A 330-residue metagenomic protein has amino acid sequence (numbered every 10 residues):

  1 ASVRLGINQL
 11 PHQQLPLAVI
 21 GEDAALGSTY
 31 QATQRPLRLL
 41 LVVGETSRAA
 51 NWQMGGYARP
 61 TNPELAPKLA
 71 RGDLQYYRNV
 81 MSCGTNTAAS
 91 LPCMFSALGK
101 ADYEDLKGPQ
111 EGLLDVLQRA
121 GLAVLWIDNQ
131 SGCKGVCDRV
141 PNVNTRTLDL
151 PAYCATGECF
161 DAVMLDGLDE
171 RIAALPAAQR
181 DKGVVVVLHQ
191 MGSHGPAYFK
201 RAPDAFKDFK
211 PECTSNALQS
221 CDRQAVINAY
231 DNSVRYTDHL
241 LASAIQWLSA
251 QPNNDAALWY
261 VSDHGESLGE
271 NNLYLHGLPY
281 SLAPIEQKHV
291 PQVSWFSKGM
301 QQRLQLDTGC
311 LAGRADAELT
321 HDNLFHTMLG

Functional and structural regions predicted by a protein language model:
A1-G330: Catalytic domains that recognize anionic headgroups
